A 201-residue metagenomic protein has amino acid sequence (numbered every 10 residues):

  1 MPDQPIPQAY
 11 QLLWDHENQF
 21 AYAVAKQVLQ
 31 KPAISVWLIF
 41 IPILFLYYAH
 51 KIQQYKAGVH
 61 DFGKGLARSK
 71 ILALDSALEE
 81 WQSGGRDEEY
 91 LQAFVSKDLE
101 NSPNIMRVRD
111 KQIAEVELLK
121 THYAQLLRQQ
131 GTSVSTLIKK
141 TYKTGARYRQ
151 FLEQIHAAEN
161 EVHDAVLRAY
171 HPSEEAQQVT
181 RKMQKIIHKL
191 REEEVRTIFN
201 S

Functional and structural regions predicted by a protein language model:
M1-Y10: Active-site-proximal helix-loop elements at catalytic-domain edges
D3, K64, I71, L99-S102 (+7 more regions): Amphipathic alpha-helical coiled-coil segments with heptad-repeat character
Y10-W14, Q19-L29, G58-M106: Amphipathic, membrane-active segments
L12-V28, S69-K70, L74, Q112 (+2 more regions): Charged, low-complexity, helix-prone segments enriched in Lys/Glu/Asp/Gln
I34-K51: Hydrophobic, aromatic-rich membrane-embedded alpha-helical segments
Y48-D61: Transmembrane-cytosolic junction motif
W81-K143: Long, charge-rich C-terminal accessory regions
L118-S201: Long, helix-rich, hydrophobic modules that act as membrane-proximal anchors or helical bundle/coiled-coil regulators
